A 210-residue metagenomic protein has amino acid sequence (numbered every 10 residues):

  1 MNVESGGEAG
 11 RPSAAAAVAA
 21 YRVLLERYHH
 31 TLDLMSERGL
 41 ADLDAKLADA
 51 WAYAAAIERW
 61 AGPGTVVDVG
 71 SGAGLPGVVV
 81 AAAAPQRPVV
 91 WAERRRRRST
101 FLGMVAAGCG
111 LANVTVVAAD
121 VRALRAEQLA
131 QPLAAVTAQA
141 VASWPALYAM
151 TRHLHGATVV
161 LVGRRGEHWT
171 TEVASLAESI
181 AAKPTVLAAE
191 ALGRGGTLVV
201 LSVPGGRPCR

Functional and structural regions predicted by a protein language model:
M1-V67, R97-V114: Class I SAM-dependent transferase core
G10, L43-A52, V66, V79-V80 (+4 more regions): Bulky hydrophobic/aromatic packing residues
G39, P76-V78: Residues at secondary-structure transition points
E58-R59, V80-A83: Short, charge-rich binding segments
G70-G74: Class I SAM-dependent methyltransferase "Motif I" SAM/SAH-binding loop
G77, A84-R210: S-adenosylmethionine
